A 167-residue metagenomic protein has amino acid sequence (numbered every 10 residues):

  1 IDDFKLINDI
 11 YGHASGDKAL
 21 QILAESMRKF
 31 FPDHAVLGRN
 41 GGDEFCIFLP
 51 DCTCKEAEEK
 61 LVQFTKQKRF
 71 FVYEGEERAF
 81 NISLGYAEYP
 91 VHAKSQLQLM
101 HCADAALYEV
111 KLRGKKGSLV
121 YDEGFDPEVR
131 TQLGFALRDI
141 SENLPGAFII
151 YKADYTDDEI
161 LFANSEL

Functional and structural regions predicted by a protein language model:
D2-P32, G38-G42, C46-I47, C54-V62 (+2 more regions): Conserved long alpha-helical elements within nucleotide-processing catalytic cores of c-di-GMP signaling and class III
D9, H13, P50, Y73 (+2 more regions): Short, conserved catalytic or interaction motifs in soluble domains
L37, S83-H92, Q98-R113, L119-R130: Cyclic nucleotide signaling catalytic output domains
G38-R39, K68-S83, K111: Catalytic core regions of nucleotide second-messenger enzymes
F48-A57, E76-E77, S83-L99, Y155: Catalytic strand-loop-helix junctions within cyclic-nucleotide turnover domains
L133-A163, L167: Sensory modules in modular signal-transduction proteins
